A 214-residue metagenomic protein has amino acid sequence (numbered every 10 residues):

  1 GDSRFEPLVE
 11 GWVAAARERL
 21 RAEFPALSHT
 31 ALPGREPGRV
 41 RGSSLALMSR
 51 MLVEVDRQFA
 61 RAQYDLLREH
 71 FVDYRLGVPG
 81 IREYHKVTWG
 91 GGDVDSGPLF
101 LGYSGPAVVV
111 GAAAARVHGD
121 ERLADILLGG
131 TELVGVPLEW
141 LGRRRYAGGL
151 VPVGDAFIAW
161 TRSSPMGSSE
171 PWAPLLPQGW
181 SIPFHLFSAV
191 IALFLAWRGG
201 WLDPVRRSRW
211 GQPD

Functional and structural regions predicted by a protein language model:
G1-P106: Extended ligand-binding clefts on enzyme/binding-domain cores
A60-G211: CBM-like carbohydrate-recognition segments
